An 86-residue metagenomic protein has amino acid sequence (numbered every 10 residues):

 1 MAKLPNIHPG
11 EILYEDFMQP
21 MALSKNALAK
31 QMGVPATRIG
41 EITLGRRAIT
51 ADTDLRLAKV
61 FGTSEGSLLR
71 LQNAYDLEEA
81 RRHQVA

Functional and structural regions predicted by a protein language model:
M1-L23, R70: A short, Lys/Arg-rich alpha-helix, primarily the initiator
P20, Q31, V60: Residues within the alpha-helical elements of helix-turn-helix
N26, T37, G66: Key DNA-contact positions within bacterial/archaeal DNA-binding proteins
N26-A29, L57: Short alpha-helical "recognition helix" segments of helix-turn-helix
G33-I49, R56-A58: Recognition helix of helix-turn-helix/homeodomain-like DNA-binding domains that insert into the DNA major groove
D52-R70: DNA major-groove recognition helix of helix-turn-helix/homeodomain DNA-binding modules
G66-A86: Short, charged recognition helix plus adjacent turn of helix-turn-helix-like nucleic-acid-binding domains
